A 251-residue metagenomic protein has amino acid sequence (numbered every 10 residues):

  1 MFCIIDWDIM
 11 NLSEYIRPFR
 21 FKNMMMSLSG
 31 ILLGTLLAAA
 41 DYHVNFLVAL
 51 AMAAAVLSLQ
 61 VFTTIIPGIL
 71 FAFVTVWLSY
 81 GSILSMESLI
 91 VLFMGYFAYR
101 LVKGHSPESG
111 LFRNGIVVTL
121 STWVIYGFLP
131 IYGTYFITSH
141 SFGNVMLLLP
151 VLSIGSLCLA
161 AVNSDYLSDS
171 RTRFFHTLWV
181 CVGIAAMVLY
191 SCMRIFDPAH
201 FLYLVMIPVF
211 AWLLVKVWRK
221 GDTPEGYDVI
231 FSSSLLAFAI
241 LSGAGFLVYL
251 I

Functional and structural regions predicted by a protein language model:
W7-L28, P67-F71, S82, Y99-I125 (+2 more regions): Interhelical loop and helix-boundary elements at the membrane-water interface of polytopic inner-membrane proteins
S29-I66, E87-R100, F142-A161: Membrane-embedded alpha-helical segments that form the functional core of polytopic membrane enzymes, especially those
L32-L36, V76-W77, L101, I131-F136 (+2 more regions): Alpha-helical transmembrane segments of multipass membrane proteins
A40, N114-L167: Functional transmembrane core segments of multi-pass inner-membrane proteins
H43-L47, F71-P107, V180-D222, I251: Transmembrane helix-loop-helix
L57-L84, V151-M187: Solvent-exposed interhelical
G243-I251: Juxtamembrane boundary at the C-terminal end of a transmembrane helix
